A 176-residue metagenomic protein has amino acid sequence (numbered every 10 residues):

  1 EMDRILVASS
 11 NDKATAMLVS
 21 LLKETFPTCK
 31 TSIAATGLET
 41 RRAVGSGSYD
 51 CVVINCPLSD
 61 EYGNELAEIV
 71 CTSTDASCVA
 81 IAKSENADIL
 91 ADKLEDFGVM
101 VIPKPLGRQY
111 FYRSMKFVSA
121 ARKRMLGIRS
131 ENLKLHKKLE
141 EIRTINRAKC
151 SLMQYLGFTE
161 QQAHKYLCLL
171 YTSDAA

Functional and structural regions predicted by a protein language model:
M2-K13, L18-L22, V52: Conserved acidic segment of CheY-like receiver
T15, G37-T40, D50-T72, E85-N86: Conserved phosphotransfer microenvironments
T28-T36: Short hydrophobic/Thr-rich beta-strand motif most characteristic of the beta2 strand and flanking loop of CheY-like
N64-E65, S84-M100: Alpha4 helix (beta4-alpha4-beta5 surface) of REC/receiver domains from two-component response regulators
D75-E85: A short, hydrophobic beta-strand element within the central beta-sheet of small alpha/beta folds
L106-M115: C-terminal output helix
R122-Q154: CheY-like receiver
Y171-A176: Conserved small/polar residues in nucleotide/adenosyl-binding loops
